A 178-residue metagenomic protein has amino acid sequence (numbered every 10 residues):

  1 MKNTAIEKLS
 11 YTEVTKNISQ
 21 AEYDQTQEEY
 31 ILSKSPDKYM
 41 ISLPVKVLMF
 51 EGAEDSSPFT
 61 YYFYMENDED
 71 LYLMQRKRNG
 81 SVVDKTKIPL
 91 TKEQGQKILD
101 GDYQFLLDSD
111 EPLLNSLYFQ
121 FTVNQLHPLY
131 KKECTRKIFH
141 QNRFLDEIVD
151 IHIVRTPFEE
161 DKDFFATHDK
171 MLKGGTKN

Functional and structural regions predicted by a protein language model:
M1-N178: Phosphate-end processing signature that detects enzymes handling 5′-triphosphorylated RNA and polyphosphate
